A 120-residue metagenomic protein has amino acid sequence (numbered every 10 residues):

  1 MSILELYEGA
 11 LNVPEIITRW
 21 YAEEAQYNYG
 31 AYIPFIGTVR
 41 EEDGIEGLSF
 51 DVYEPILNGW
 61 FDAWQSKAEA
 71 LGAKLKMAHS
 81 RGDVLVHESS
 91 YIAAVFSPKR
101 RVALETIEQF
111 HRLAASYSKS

Functional and structural regions predicted by a protein language model:
M1-S89, F96-S120: N-terminal, polar/charged subdomain of small-to-medium soluble alpha/beta proteins
